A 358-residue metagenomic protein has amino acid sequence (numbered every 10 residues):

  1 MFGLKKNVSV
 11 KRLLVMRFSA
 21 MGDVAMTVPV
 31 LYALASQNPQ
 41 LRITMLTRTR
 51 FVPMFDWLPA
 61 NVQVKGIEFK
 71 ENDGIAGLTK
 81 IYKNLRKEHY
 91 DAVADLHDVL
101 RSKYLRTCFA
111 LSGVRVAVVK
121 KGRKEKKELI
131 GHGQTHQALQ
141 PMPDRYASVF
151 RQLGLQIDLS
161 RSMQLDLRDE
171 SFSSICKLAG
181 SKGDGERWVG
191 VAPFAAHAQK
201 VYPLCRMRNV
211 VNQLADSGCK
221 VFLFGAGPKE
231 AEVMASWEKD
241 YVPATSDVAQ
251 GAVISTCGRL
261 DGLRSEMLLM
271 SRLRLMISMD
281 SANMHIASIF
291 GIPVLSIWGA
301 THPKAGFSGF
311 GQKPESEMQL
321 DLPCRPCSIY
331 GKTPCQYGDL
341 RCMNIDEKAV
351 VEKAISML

Functional and structural regions predicted by a protein language model:
M1-L358: Catalytic machinery of carbohydrate-active enzymes, primarily nucleotide-sugar-dependent glycosyltransferases
